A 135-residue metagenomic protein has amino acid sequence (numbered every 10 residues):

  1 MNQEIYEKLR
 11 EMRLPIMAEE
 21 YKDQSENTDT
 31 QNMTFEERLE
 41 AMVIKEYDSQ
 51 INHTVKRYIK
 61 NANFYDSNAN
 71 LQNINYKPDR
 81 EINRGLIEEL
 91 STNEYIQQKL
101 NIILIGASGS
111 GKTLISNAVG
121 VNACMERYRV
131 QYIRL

Functional and structural regions predicted by a protein language model:
M1, Y21, Q131-I133: Replace "adjacent to P-loop NTPase cores in ATP/GTP-dependent enzymes" with "adjacent to NTP-binding cores
M1-E19: Charged, compositionally biased N-terminal leader segments and the immediate start of the first structured element
P15-D66: Interdomain "pre-motor" coupling segment immediately N-terminal to P-loop NTPase/helicase cores
A69-N93: N-terminal pre-Walker A segment at the start of P-loop NTPase domains
R80-I87, C124, V130-L135: Short glycine-rich substrate-engagement loop in P-loop NTPases that contacts/grips substrate
I96-I103: Pre-Walker A (Motif I) flank of P-loop NTPase domains
I103-V130: Walker A/P-loop
